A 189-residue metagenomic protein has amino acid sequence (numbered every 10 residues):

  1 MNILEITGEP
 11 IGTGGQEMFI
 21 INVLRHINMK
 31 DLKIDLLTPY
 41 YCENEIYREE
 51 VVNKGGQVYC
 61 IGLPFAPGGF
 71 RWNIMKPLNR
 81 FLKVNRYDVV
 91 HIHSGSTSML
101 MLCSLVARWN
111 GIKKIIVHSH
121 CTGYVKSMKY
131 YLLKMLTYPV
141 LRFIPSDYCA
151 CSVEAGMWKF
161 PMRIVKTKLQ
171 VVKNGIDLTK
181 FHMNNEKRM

Functional and structural regions predicted by a protein language model:
I6-R71: N-terminal strand-loop element at the rim of the active site of nucleotide-sugar-dependent glycosyltransferases
N53-K76, V89-S94, S98, Y124 (+1 more regions): A short, charged, and often flexible helix/loop element on the N-terminal side of the glycosyltransferase catalytic
W72-K76, K114, G123-I144, F160: Nucleotide-sugar donor phosphate/pyrophosphate-binding loop at the beta->alpha transition of glycosyltransferases
V90-I112, S119, Y124, K134: An aromatic- and histidine-rich active-site surface loop
I92, S98, A150-C151, V171: Short beta-strand scaffold positions
F143-V153: A short beta-strand/loop micro-motif in the catalytic core of glycosyltransferases that engages the nucleotide-sugar
E154, G175: Carbohydrate-associated surface elements
H182-M189: A short helix/loop element that forms part of the nucleotide-sugar donor recognition site in Leloir-type
